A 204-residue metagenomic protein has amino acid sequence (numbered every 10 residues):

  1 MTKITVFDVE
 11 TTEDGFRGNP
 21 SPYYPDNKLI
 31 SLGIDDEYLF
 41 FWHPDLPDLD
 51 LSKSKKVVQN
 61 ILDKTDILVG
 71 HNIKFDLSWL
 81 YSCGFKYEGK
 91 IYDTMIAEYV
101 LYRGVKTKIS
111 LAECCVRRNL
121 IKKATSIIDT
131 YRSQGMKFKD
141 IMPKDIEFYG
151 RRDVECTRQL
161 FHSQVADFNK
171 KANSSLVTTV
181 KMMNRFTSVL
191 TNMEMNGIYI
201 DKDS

Functional and structural regions predicted by a protein language model:
M1-I4, K64, D129, T178: Intrinsically disordered/low-complexity terminal segments and short unstructured peptides
M1-S31: Entry/capping segment at the start of metal-dependent catalytic domains with acidic active-site entry clusters
D14-F16, S78-W79, A124, Q159 (+2 more regions): Short helix/loop capping segments that flank catalytic or ligand/cofactor-binding pockets
N27-I30, I34, Y38-N169, M182 (+1 more regions): Active-site-proximal helix-loop-helix substrate-binding element of RNase H-like nuclease domains
A166-A172, N196-I200: Inter-helical turn/loop segments and adjacent helix faces that build the functional surface of alpha-helical bundle
K170-V180: Short, glycine/acidic-rich hinge or "gate" loops at secondary-structure transitions that mediate conformational
T178-S204: Extended, well-ordered alpha-helical scaffold/bundle regions in very large, multi-domain proteins
